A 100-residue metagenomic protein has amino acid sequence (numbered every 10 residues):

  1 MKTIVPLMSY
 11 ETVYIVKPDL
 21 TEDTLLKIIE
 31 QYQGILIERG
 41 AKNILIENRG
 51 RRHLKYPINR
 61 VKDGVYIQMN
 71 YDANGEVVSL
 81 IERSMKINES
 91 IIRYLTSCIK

Functional and structural regions predicted by a protein language model:
M1-G64, Q68, D72-K100: Long, contiguous binding/interaction regions
